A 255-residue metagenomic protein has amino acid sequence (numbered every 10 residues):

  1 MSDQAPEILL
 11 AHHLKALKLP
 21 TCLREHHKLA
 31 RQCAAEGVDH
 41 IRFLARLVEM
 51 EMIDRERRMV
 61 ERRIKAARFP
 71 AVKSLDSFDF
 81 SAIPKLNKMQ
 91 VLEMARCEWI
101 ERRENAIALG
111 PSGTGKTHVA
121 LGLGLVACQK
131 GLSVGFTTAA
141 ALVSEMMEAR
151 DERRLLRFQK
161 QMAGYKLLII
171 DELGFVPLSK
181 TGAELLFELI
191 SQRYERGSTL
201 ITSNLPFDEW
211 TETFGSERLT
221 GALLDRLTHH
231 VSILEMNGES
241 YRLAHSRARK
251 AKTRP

Functional and structural regions predicted by a protein language model:
M1-C22: Charged, compositionally biased N-terminal leader segments and the immediate start of the first structured element
L9-H12, K28-Q32, S77, N105-L109 (+1 more regions): Short hinge/gating elements
L19-A71: Interdomain "pre-motor" coupling segment immediately N-terminal to P-loop NTPase/helicase cores
R55-G110: Extended interfacial segments that mediate partner engagement and assembly in macromolecular machines
L86-G164, T211-T213: Conserved P-loop
S133-T137, A141-G164, L173-P255: Replace "adjacent to P-loop NTPase cores in ATP/GTP-dependent enzymes" with "adjacent to NTP-binding cores
L167: Walker B motif beta-strand of ABC-family P-loop ATPases
